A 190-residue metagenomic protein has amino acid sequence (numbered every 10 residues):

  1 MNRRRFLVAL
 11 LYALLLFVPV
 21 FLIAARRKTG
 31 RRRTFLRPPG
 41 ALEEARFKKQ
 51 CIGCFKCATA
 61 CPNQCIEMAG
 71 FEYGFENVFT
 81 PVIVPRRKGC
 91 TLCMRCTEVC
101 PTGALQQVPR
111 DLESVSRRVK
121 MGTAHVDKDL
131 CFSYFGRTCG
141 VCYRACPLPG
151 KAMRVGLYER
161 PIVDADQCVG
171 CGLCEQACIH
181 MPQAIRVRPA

Functional and structural regions predicted by a protein language model:
M1-A190: Non-ligating segments of multi-cofactor redox enzymes
